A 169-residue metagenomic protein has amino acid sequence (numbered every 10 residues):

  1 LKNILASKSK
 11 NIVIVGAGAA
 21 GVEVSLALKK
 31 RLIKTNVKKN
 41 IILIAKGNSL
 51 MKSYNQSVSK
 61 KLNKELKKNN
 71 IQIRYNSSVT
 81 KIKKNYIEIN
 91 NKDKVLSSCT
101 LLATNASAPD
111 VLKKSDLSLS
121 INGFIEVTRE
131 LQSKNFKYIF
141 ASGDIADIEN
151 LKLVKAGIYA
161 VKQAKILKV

Functional and structural regions predicted by a protein language model:
L1-K8, K94-K162: FAD-site-proximal beta/loop scaffold in flavoenzymes
N3-K39: Rossmann-like NAD(P)H-binding beta-loop-alpha module
A17, K46, D144: Cofactor-binding loop segments of dinucleotide-utilizing enzymes, especially the Rossmann-like FAD- and NAD(P)+-binding
A20, S49, S107: Conserved Rossmann-like nucleotide-cofactor binding loop
A27-S77: Rossmann-like dinucleotide-binding cores of NAD(P)H-dependent redox enzymes
K30-I33, I158-V169: Internal hydrophobic alpha-helix adjacent to the cofactor/substrate pocket in enzyme cavities
Y75-Y86: A conserved short coil-to-beta-strand element within the FAD-binding core of flavoproteins
N90-K92: Glycine-centered tight beta-turn/hairpin loop motif at sheet-sheet or coil-to-beta transitions
